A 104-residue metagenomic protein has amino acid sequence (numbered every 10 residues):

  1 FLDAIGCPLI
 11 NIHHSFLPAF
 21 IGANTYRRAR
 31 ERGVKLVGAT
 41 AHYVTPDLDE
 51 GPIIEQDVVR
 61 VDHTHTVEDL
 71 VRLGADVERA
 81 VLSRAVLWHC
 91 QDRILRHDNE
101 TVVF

Functional and structural regions predicted by a protein language model:
F1-F104: Donor/substrate-binding cores of folate-linked one-carbon enzymes
